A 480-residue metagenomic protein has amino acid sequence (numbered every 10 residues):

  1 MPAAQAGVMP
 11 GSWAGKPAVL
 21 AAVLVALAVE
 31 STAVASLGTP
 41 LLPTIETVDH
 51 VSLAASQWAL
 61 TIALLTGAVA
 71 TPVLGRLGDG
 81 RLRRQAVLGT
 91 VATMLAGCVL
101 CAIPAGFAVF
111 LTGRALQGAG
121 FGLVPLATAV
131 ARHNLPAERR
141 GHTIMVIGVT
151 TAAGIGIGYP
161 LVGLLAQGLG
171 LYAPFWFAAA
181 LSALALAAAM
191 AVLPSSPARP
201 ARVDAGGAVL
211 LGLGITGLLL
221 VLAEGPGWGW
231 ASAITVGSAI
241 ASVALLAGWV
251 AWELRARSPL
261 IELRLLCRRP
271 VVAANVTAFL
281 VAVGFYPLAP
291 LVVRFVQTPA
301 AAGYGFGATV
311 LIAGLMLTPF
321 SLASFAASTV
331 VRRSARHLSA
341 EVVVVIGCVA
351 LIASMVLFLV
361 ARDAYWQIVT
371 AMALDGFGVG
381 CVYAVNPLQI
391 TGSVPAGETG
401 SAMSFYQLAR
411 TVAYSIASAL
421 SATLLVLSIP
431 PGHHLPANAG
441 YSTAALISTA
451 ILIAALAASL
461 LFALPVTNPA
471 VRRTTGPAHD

Functional and structural regions predicted by a protein language model:
M1-K16, F462-D480: Intrinsic disorder in cytosolic terminal tails and internal cytosolic loops of multi-pass membrane transporters
P17-P43, L53, Q57-A63, V73 (+6 more regions): 12-transmembrane solute porter fold
V48-H50, L82, I103-V109, L169-G170 (+2 more regions): Helix-breaking motifs and short loop linkers at transmembrane-helix boundaries and internal kinks in secondary membrane
A68-A105: Conserved MFS/SLC helix-loop-helix module at the cytosolic interface between two early adjacent transmembrane helices
G78-L82, L135-E138, G168-G170, V203 (+2 more regions): Membrane-helix interface residues
G106-R114, W366-A371: Short hydrophobic/alpha-helical segments at membrane-entry points of transmembrane helices in Major Facilitator
L116-V149: Cytoplasmic helix-loop-helix junction between adjacent transmembrane helices in 12-TM secondary transporters
Q167-A278, A282-G284, A289, M316 (+2 more regions): Hydrophobic transmembrane-helix bundles of small-molecule transporters
